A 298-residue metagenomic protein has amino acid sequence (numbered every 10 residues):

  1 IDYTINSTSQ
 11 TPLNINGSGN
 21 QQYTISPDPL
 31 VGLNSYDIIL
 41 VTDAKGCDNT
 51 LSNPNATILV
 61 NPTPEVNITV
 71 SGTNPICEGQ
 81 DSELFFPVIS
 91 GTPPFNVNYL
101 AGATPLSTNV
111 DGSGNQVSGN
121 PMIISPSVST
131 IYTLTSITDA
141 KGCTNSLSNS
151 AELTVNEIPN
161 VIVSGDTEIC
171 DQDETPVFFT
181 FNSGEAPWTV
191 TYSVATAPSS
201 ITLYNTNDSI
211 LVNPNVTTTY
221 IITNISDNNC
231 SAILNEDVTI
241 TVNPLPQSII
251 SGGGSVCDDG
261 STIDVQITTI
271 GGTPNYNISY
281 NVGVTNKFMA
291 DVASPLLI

Functional and structural regions predicted by a protein language model:
I1-Y3, F95-Y99, W188-Y192, Y276-Y280: Short beta-strand elements bearing conserved aromatic residues within extracellular beta-rich modules
I15-Y36, V110-Y132, T202-I221, K287-I298: Solvent-exposed segments in extracellular or luminal domains encompassing
I39-A44, T135-A140, T223-N228: Beta-strand-rich extracellular modules
G46-T63, G142-N156, S209, N229-N243: Terminal edge beta-strands and adjacent linker/stalk segments of extracellular immunoglobulin-superfamily beta-sandwich
P62-G72, E157-G165, P244-G252: Proline-enriched interdomain boundary motifs that mark the N-terminal boundary and often initiate the first structured
N74-Q80, T167-D173, G254-S261: Short, solvent-exposed loop/linker segments at the N-terminal edge of repeated beta-sheet extracellular domains
I89-T92, N182-G184, I270-P274: Short glycine/proline-centered coil/turn motifs in the loop regions of extracellular beta-sandwich domains
